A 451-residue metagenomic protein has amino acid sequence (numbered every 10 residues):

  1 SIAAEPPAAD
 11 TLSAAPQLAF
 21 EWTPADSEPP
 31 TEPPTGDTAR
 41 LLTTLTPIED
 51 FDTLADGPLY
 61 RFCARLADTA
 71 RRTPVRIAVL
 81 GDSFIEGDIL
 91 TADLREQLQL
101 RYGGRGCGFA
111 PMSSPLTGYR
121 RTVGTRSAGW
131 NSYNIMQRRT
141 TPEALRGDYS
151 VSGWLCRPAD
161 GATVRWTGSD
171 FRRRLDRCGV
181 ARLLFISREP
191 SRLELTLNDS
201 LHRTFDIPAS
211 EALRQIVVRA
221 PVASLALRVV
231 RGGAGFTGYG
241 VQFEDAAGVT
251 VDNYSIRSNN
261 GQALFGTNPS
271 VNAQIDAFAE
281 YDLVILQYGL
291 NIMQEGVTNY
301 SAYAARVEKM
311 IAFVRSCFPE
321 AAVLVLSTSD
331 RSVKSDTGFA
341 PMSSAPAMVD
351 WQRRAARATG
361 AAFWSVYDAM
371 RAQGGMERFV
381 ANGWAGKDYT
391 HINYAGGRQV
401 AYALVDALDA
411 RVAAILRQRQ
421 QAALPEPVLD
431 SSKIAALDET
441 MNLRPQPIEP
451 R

Functional and structural regions predicted by a protein language model:
S1-A14, F20-W22, R451: Bacterial Sec-dependent N-terminal signal peptides
P16-V79, S150-W154, A159: Membrane/wall-proximal cationic-aromatic binding patches
R65-D68, D170, A273-I275, F313 (+1 more regions): A generic secondary-structure signal
T73, I77-G81, E86, L90 (+4 more regions): Conserved, compact domain cores that house catalytic/ligand-binding motifs in diverse enzymes and effector modules
E86-L197, I207-A305, H391, R444-R451: Conserved SGNH/GDSL esterase-like catalytic core that processes O-acyl groups on lipids and polysaccharides
R203-F205: A short beta-strand motif characteristic of beta-propeller blades
N268-P269, D330-R451: Catalytic His-Asp segment of secreted/periplasmic serine-dependent ester chemistry enzymes
